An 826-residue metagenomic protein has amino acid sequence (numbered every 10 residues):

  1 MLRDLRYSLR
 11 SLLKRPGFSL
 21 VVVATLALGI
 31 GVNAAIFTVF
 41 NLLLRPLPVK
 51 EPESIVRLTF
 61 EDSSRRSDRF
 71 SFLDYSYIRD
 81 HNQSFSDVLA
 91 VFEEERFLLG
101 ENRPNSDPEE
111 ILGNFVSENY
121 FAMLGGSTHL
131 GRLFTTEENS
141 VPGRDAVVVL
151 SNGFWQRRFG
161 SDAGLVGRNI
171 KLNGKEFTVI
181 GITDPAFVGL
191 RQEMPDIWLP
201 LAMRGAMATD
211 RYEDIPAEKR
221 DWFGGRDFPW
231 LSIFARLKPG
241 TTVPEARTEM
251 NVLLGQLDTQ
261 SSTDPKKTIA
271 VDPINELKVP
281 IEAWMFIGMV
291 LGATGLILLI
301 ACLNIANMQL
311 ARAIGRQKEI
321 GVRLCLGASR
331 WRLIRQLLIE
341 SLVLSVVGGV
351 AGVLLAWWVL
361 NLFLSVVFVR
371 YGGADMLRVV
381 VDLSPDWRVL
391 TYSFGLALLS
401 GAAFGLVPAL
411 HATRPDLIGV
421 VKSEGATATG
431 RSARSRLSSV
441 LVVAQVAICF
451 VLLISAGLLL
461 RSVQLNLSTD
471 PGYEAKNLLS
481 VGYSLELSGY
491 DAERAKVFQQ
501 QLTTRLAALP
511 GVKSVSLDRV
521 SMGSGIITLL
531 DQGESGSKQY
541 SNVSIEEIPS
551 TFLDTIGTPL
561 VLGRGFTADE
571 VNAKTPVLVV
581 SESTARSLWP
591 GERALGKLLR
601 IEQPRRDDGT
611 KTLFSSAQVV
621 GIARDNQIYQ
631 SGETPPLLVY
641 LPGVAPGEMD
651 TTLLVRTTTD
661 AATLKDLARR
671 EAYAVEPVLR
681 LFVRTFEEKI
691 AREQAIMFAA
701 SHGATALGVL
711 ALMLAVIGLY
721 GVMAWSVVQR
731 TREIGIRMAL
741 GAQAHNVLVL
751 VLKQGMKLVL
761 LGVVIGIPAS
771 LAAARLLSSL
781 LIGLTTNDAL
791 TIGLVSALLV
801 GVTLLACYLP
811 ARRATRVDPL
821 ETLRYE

Functional and structural regions predicted by a protein language model:
M1-S19, I274-P280, M308-R335, I339 (+3 more regions): Alpha-helical transmembrane segments of integral membrane proteins
M1-S19, V49, E61-R65, D107 (+11 more regions): Membrane-helix entry/capping segments
R15-L42, E51, I300-C302, S345-V350 (+6 more regions): Short, strongly hydrophobic transmembrane alpha-helices
N33, G292-I320, L333, L398-A412 (+3 more regions): A hydrophobic alpha-helix feature that marks transmembrane segments and, especially, their cytosolic C-terminal ends
I36-T38, A306, L342-V420, R461 (+1 more regions): Small-residue-rich transmembrane alpha-helices
F40, L44-F97, D227-F234, E249 (+3 more regions): Membrane-proximal extracellular/periplasmic loop immediately following the first transmembrane helix
L112-T136, R144-M285, N361-V367, V497-I696: Mid-to-C-terminal secondary-structure elements that act as membrane-proximal/extracytoplasmic interface segments
A301-S345, T429, G718-V759, V763 (+3 more regions): Interfacial "coupling" helices/loops that link adjacent transmembrane helices in transporter permeases
